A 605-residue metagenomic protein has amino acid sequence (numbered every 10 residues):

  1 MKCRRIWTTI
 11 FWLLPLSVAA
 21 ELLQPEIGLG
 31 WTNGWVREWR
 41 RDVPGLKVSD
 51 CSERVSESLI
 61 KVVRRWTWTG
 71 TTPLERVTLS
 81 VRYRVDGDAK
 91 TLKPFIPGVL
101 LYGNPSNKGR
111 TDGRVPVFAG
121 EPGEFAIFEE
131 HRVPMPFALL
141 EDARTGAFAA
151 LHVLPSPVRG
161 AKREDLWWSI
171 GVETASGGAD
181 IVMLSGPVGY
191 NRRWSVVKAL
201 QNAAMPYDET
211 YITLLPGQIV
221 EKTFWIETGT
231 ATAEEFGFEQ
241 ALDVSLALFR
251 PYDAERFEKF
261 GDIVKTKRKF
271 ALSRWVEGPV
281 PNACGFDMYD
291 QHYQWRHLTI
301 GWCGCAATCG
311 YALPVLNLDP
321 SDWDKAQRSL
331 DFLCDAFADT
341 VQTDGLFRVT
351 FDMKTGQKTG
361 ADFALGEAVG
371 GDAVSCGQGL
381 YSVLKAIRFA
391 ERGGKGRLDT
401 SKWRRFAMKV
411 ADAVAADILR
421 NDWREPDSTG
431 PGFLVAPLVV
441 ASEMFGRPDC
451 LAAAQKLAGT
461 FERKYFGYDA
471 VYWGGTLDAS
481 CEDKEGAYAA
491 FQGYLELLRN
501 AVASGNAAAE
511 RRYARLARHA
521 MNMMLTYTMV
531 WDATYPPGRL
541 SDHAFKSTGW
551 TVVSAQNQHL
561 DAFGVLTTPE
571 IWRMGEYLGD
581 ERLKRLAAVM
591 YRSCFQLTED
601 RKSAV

Functional and structural regions predicted by a protein language model:
M1-I10: Bacterial N-terminal signal peptides that target proteins for export
K2-C3, P15, P136, I300 (+2 more regions): Generic secretory/membrane-interface signal
I6, L16-S17, S504: Short, intrinsically disordered, low-complexity terminal segments
F11-A20: Hydrophobic h-region of N-terminal signal peptides that target proteins for export in Gram-negative bacteria
L22-W403: Carbohydrate-recognition beta-sandwich/jelly-roll modules in extracellular/periplasmic carbohydrate-active proteins
T232-V605: Glycan-recognition and catalytic cores of secretory/periplasmic carbohydrate-active enzymes
